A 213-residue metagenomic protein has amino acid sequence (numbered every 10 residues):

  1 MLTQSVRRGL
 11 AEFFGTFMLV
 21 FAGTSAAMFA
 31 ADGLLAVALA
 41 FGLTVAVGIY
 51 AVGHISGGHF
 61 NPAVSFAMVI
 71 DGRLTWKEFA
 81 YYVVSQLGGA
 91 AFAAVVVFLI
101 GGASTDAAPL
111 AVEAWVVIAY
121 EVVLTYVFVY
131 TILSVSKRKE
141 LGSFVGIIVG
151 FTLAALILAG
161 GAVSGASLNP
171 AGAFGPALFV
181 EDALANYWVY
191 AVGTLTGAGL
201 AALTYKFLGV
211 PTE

Functional and structural regions predicted by a protein language model:
M1-E213: Membrane-interface helix-loop junctions and terminal tails of multi-pass membrane proteins
